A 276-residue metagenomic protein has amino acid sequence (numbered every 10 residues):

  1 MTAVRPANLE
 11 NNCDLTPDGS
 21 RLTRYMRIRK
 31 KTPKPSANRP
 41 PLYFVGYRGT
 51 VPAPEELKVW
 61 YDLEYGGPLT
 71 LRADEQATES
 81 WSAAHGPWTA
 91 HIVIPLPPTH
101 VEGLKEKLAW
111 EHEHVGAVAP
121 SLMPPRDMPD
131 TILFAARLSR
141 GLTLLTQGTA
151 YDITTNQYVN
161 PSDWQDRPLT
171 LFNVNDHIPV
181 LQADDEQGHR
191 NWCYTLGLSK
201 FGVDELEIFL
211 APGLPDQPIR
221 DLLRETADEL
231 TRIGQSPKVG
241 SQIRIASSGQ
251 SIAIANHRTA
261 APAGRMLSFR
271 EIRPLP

Functional and structural regions predicted by a protein language model:
A3-A7, D14: Acidic, Ala/Val/Gly-enriched low-complexity intrinsically disordered segments
N12-L57: N-terminal alpha-helical "arm" segments
P40-G49, G116-P124, I208: Short cationic amphipathic helices and targeting signals
V45, M123-T131, L210-P218: Conserved aromatic-histidine-acidic binding/catalytic patches
R48-A109: N-terminal low-complexity, intrinsically disordered segments
L63-R72, R137-D152, D228-K238: Structural alpha-beta junctions
A83-Q182: Internal, hydrophobic cores of structured domains that mediate oligomerization or house catalytic pockets within large
T154-Q242, A246-P276: Aromatic/basic-lined ligand-recognition segments that form π-stacking hydrophobic pockets flanked by Lys/Arg to engage
